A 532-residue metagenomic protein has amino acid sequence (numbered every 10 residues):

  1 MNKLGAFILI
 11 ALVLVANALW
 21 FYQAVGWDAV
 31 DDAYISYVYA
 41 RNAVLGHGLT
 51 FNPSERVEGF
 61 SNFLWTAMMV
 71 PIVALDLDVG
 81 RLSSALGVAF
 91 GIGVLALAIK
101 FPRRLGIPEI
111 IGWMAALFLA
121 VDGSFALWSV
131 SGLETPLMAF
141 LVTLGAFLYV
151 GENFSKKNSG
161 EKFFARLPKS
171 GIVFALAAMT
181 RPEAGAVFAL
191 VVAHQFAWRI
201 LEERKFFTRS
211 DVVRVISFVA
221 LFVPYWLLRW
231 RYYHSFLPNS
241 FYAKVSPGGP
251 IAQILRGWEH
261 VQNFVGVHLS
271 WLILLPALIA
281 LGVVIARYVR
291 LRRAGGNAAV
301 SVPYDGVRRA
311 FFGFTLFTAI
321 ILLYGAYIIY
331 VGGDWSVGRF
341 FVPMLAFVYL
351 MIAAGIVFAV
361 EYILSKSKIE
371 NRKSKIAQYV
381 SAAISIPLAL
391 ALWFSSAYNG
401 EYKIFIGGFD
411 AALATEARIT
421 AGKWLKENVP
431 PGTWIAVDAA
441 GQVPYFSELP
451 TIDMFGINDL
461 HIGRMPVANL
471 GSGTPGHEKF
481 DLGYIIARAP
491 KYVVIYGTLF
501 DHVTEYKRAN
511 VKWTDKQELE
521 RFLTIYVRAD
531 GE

Functional and structural regions predicted by a protein language model:
M1-L364, I376-E532: Membrane-proximal envelope and lipid/glycan-remodeling enzymes
